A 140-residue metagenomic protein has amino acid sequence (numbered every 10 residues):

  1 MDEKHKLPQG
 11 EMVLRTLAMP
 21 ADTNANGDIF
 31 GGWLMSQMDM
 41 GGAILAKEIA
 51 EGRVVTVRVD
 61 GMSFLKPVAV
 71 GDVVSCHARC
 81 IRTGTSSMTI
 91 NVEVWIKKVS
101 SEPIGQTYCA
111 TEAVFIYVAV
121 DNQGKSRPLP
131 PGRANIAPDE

Functional and structural regions predicted by a protein language model:
D2-K4, P8-L14, A69-V70, I81-E140: HotDog/MaoC-like acyl-thioester-processing domains
P8-E11, F30, V54: OB-fold and OB-like single-stranded nucleic-acid-recognition modules and their adjacent interaction interfaces
T16-A18: Short acidic, Pro/Gly- and aromatic-enriched capping/linker segments at domain boundaries
A21-S36: A conserved, well-ordered hydrophobic junction motif at loop->secondary-structure transitions
G32-E51: Active-site helix/loop of acyl-thioester processing domains in fatty-acid/polyketide metabolism, spanning hotdog-fold
E51-P67: Small beta-barrel nucleic-acid-binding modules, principally OB-folds
